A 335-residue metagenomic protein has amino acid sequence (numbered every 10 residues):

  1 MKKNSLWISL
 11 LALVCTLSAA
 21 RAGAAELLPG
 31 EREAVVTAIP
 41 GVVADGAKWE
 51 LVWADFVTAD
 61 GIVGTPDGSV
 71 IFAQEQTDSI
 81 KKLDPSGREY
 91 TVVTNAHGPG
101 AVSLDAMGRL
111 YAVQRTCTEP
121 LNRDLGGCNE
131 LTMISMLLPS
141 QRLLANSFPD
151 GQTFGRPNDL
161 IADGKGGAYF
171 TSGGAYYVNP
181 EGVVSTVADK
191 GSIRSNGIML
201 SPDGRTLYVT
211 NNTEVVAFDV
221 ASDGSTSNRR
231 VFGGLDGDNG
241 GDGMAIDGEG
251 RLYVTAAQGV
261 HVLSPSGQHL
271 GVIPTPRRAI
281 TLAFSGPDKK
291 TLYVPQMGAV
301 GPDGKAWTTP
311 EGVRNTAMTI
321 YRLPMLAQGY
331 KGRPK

Functional and structural regions predicted by a protein language model:
M1-S9: Bacterial N-terminal signal peptides that target proteins for export
I8-S18: Bacterial N-terminal signal peptides
G23-K335: Sequence-structural signature of mature extracellular/luminal beta-sheet repeat domains, prominently beta-propellers
